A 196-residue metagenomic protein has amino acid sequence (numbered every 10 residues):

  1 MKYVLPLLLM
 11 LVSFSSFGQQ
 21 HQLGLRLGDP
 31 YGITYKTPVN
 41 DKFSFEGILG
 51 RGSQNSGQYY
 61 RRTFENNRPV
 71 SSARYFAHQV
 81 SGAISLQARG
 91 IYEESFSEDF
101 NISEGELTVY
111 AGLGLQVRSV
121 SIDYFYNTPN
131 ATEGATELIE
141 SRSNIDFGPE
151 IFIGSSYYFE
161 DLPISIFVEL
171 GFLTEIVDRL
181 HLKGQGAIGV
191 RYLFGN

Functional and structural regions predicted by a protein language model:
M1-V4: Positively charged n-region of N-terminal signal peptides that target proteins for export
S13-S15: N-terminal signal peptide c-region/cleavage motif recognized by signal peptidases
Q19, D29, V80-L86, L107 (+2 more regions): Residues that define the transmembrane beta-barrel architecture of outer-membrane proteins
Q20-T37, T174-K183: Solvent-exposed loop/turn segments connecting transmembrane beta-strands in outer-membrane beta-barrel proteins
H21-L25, F45-G47, L107-L113, F147-I151 (+2 more regions): Transmembrane beta-strands of outer-membrane beta-barrel proteins
I33-T37, L86-E94, L113-V117, P149-Y157 (+2 more regions): Residues on the lipid-exposed face of transmembrane beta-strands in outer-membrane beta-barrel proteins
V39-I139, D161: Gram-negative (and chloroplast) outer-membrane scaffold detector with strong preference for beta-barrel transmembrane
Q54-Q58, Y158-N196: Predominantly the C-terminal beta-signal and adjacent terminal strand-loop region of outer-membrane beta-barrel
